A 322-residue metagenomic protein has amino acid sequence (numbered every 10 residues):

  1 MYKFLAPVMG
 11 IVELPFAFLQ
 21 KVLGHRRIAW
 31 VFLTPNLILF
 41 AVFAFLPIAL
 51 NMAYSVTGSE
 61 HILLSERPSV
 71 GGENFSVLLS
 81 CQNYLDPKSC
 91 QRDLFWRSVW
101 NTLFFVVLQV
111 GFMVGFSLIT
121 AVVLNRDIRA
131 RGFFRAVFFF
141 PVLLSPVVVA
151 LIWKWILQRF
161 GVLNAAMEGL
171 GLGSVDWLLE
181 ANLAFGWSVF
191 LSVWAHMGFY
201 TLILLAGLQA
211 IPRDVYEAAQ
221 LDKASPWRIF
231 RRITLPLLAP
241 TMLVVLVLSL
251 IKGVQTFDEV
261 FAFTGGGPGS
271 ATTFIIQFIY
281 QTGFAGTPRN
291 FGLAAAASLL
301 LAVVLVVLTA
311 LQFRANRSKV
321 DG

Functional and structural regions predicted by a protein language model:
M1-L23: Short, Lys/Arg-rich, polar N-terminal cytosolic tail immediately upstream of the first transmembrane signal-anchor
H25-G322: A structural signal for multi-pass alpha-helical bundles of membrane permease subunits that mediate small-molecule
